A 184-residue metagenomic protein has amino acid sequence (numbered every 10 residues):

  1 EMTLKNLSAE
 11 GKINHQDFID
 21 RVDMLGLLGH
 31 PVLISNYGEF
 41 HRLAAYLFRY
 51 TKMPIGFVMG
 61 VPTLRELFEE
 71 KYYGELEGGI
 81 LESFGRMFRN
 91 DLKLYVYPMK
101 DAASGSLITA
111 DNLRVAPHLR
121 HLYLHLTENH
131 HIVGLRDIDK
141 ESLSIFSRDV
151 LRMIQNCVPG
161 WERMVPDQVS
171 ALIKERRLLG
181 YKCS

Functional and structural regions predicted by a protein language model:
E1-S184: Nucleotidyltransferase catalytic core that binds NTPs
